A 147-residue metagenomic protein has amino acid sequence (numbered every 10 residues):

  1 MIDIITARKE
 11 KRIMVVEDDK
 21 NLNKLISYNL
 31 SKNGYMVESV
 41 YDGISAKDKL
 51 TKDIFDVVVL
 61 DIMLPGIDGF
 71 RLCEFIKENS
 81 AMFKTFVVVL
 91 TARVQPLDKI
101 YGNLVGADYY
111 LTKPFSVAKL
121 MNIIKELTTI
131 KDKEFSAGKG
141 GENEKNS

Functional and structural regions predicted by a protein language model:
E17: Conserved acidic carboxylate
N23, P65, Q95: The feature encodes the CheY-like receiver
K24-K32: Charged docking surfaces used in two-component/phosphorelay signaling
G34-Y41, K49: Short hydrophobic/Thr-rich beta-strand motif most characteristic of the beta2 strand and flanking loop of CheY-like
D61, T91: Active-site residues of response regulator receiver
F115-I124: C-terminal output helix
